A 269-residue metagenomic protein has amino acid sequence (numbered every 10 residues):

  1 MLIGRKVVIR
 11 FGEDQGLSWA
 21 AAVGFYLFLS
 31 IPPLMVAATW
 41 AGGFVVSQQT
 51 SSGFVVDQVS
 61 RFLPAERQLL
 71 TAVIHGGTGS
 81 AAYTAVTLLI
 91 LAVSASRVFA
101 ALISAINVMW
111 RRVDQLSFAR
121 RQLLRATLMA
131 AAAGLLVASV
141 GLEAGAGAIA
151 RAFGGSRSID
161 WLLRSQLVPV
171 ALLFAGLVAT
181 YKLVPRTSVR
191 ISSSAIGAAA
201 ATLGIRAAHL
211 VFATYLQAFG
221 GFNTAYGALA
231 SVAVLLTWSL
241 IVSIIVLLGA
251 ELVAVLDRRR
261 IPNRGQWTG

Functional and structural regions predicted by a protein language model:
M1-G269: Membrane-embedded alpha-helices and immediately adjacent juxtamembrane helical segments in alpha-helical membrane
